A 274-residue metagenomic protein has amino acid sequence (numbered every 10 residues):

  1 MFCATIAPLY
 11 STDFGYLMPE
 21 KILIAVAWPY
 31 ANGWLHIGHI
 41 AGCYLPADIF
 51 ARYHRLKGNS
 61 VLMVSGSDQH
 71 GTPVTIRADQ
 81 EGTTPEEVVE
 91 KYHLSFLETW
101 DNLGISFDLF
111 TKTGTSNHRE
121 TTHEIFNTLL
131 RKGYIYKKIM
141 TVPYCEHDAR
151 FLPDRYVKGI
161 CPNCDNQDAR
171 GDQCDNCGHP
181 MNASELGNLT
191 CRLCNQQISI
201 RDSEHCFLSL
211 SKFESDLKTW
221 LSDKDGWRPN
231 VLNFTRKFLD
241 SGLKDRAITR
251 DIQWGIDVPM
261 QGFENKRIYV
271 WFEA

Functional and structural regions predicted by a protein language model:
T5-Y16: Short, positively charged and aromatic/hydrophobic N-terminal segments
P19-K138, A149-R150, P162, G226: N-terminal Rossmann-like or analogous alpha/beta NTP/dinucleotide-binding catalytic cores that position adenine
P19-S65, N117-T121, T190-A274: Structured secondary-structure scaffolds
D48, T72, L94, G159 (+3 more regions): Residues on a specific face of well-ordered alpha-helices
D101, R131-Y134, H179, Q196 (+2 more regions): Generic secondary-structure signature for well-ordered alpha-helical cores
I125, V157-I160, R170-Q173, F213 (+2 more regions): Internal, well-ordered alpha-helical segments in soluble enzyme and binding-protein domains
Y134-H205: Cys/His-rich short segments
